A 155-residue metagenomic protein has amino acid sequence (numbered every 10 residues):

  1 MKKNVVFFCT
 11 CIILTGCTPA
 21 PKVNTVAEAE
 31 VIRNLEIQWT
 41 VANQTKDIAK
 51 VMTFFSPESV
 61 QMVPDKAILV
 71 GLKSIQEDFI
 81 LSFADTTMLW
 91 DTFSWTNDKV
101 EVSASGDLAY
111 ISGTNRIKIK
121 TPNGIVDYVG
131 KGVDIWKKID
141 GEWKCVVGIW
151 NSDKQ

Functional and structural regions predicted by a protein language model:
M1-V26: Bacterial Sec-dependent N-terminal signal peptides
C17-F54: Short, low-complexity N-terminal intrinsically disordered segments enriched in polar/charged residues
P21, V129-K154: Short beta-strand edge/turn micro-motifs at domain boundaries
V26, E30, I48-D107, S112-T114 (+1 more regions): A solvent-exposed, acidic/Ser-Thr-rich amphipathic alpha-helical stretch
F55, N115-I117, I149-S152: Short beta-strand segments enriched in hydrophobic/aromatic residues within well-folded beta-rich domains
I117-T121, W136: Beta-strand elements of well-folded, non-transmembrane domains
